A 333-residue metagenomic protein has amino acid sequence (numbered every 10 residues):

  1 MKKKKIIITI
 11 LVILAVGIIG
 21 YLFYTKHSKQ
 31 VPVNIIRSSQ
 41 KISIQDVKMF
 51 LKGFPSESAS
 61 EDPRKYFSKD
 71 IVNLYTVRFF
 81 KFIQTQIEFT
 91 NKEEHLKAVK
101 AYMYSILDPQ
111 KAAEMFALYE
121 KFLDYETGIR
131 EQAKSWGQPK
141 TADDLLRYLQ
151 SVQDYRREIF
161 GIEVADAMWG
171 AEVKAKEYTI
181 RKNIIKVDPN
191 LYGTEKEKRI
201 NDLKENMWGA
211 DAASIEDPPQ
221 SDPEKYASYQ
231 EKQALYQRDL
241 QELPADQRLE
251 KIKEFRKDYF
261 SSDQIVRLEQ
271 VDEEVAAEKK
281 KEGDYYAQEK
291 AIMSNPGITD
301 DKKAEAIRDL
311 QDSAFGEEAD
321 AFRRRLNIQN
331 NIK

Functional and structural regions predicted by a protein language model:
M1-I6: Short, low-complexity patches enriched in S/T/P/G
I8-Y21: Hydrophobic membrane-insertion alpha-helices, especially the h-region of bacterial N-terminal signal peptides
Y21-P32: Hydrophobic single-pass membrane-insertion segments
P32-E163, A167-A175, R181, R199 (+2 more regions): N-terminal Sec/ER secretory leader and immediately downstream segment of secreted/extracellular precursors
Q86-K92, A112, D188-T194, Q241-E242 (+1 more regions): Charged, low-complexity interaction regions
L118-P139, P219-Q237, N295: Membrane-interacting alpha-helical segments
D144-A291: Extended amphipathic alpha-helical interaction segments
Y285-K333: Hydrophilic extracytoplasmic domains
